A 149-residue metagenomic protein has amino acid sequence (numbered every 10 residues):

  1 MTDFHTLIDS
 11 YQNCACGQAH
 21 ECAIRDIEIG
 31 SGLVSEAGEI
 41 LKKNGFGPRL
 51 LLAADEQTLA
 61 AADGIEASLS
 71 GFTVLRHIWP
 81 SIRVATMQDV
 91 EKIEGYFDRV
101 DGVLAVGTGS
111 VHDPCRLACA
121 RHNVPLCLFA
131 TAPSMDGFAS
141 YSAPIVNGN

Functional and structural regions predicted by a protein language model:
M1-G102: ATP/NTP phosphate-donor binding region
A85-N149: Glycine/threonine-rich beta-strand-loop-alpha-helix active-site module that forms ligand/phosphate-binding
